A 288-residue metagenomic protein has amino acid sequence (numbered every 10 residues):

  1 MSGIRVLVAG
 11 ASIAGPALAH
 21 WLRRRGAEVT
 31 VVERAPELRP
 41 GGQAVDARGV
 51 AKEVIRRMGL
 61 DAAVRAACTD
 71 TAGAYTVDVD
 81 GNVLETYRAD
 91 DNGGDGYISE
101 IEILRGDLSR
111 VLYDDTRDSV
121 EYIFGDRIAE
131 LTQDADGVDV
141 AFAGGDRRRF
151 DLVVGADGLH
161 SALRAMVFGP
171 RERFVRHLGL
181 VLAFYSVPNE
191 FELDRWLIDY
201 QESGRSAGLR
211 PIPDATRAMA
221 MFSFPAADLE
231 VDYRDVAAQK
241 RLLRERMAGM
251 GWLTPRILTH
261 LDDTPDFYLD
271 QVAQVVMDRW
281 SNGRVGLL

Functional and structural regions predicted by a protein language model:
M1-V6, R23-R25, R48-F184, A227-R244 (+1 more regions): Conserved N-terminal helical subregion
R5, E28, R217: Residues at the starts of beta-strands that form the adenosine-phosphate
G10-S12, R34: Glycine-rich Rossmann-fold phosphate-binding loop(s) that bind the pyrophosphate of adenine dinucleotide cofactors
G15-P16: N-terminal Rossmann-fold NAD(P) dinucleotide-binding loop
R23-G42: Glycine-rich FAD pyrophosphate-binding loop
G179-P211: Flavin-dependent oxidoreductases
P213, P225-L288: FAD/FMN-dependent oxidoreductases across multiple families
